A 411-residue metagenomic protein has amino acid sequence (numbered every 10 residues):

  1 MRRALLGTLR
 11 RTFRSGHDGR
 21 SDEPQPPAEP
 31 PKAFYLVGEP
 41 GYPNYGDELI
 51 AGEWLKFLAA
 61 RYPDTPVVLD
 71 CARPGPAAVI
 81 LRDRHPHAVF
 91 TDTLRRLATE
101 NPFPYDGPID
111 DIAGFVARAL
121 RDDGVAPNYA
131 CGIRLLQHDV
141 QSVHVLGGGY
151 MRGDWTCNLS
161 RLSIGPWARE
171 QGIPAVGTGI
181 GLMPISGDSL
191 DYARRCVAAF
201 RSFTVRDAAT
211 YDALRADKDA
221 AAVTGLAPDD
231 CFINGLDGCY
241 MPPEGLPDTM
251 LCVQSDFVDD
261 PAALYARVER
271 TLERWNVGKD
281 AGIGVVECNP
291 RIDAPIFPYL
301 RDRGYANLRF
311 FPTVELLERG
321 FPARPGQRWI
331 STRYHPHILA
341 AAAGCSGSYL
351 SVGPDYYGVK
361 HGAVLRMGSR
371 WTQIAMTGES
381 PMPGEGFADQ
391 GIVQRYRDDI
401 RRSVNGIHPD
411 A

Functional and structural regions predicted by a protein language model:
M1-A411: Active-site anion-handling motifs in enzyme catalytic cores
